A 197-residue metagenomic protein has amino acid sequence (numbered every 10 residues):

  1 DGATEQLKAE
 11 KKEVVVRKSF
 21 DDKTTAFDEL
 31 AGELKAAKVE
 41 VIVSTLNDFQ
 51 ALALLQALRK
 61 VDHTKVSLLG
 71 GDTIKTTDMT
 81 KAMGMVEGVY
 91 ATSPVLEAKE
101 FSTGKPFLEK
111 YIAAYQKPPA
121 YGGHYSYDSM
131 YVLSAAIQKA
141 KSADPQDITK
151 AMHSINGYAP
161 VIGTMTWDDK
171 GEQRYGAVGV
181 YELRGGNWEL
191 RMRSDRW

Functional and structural regions predicted by a protein language model:
D1-W197: Extracytosolic ligand-binding ectodomains
